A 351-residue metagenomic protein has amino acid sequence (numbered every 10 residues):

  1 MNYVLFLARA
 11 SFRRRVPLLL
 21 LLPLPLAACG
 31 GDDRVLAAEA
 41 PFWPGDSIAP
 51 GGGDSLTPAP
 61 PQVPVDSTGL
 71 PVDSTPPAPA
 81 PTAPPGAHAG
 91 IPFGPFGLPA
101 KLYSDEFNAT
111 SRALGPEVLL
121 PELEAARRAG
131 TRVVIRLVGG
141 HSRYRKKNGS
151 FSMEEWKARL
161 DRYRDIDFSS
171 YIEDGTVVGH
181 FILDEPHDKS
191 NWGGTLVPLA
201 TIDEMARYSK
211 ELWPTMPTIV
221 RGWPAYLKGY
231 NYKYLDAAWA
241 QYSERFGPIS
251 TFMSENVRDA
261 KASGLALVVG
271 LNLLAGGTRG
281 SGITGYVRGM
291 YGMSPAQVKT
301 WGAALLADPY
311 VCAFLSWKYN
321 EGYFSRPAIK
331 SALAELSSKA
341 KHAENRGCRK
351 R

Functional and structural regions predicted by a protein language model:
M1-F12: N-terminal secretory signal peptides that target proteins for export/translocation
L7, P25, L56, R164-D167: Functionally constrained cores in energy, signaling, and assembly domains
L19-P84: Bacterial Sec-dependent N-terminal signal peptides
P81-R351: Glycan-processing catalytic domains of CAZymes
